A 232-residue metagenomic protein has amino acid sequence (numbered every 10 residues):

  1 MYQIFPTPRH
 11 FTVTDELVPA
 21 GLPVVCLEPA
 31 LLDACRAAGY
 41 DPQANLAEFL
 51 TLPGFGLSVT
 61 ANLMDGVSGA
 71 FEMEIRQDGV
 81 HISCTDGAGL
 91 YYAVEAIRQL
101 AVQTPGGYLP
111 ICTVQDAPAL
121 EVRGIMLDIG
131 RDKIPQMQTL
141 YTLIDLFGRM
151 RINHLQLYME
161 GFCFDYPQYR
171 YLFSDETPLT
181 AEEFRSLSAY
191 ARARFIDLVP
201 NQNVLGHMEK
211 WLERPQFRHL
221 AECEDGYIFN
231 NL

Functional and structural regions predicted by a protein language model:
M1-P118: Acidic, contiguous N-terminal accessory segments
L120-L232: Substrate-binding cleft of carbohydrate-active enzyme catalytic domains
